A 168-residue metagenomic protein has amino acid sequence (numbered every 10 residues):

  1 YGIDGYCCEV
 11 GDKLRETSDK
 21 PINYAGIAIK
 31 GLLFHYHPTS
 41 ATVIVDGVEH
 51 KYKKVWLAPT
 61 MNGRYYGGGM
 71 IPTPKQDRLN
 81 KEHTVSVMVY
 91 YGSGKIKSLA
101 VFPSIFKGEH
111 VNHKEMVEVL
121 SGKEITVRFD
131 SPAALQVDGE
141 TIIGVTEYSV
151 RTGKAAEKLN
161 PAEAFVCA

Functional and structural regions predicted by a protein language model:
Y1-A168: Long C-terminal subdomains/extensions of small-metabolite kinases
